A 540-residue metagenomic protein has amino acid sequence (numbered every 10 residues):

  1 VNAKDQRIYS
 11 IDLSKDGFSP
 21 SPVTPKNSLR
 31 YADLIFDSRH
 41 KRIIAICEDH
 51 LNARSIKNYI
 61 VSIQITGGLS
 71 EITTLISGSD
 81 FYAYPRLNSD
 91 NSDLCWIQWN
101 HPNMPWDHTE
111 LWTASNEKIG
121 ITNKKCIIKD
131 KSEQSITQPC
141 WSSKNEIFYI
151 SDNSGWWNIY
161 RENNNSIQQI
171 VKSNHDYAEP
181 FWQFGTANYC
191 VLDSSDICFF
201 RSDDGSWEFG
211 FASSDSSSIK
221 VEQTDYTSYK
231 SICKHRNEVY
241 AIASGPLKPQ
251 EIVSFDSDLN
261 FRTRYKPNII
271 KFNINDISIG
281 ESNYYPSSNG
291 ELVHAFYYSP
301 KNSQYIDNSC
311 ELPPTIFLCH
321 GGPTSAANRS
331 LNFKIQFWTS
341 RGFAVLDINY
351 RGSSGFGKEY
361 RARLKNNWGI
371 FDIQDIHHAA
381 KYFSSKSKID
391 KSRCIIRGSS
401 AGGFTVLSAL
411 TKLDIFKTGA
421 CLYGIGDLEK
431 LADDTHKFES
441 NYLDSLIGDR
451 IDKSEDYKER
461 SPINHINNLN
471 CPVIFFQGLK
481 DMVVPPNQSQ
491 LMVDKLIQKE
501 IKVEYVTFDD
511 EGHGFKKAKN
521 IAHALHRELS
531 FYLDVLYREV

Functional and structural regions predicted by a protein language model:
V1-Y9, P25-R30, I46-I60, I76-Y82 (+9 more regions): A flexible loop/linker signature enriched in serine peptidases of the S9 family
Q6-S10, N58-S62, I72, L94 (+9 more regions): Hydrophobic beta-strand positions in blades of beta-propellers and related beta-sheet-rich domains
D12-D16, Q64-G68, N116-I119, N163-N165 (+2 more regions): Short loop/turn segments that connect beta-strands within beta-propeller blades
S19-P25, I72-I76, T122-I128, I167-N174 (+2 more regions): Beta-propeller fold detector
S28-I43, S79-L94, K125-I150, W157-I159 (+6 more regions): Conserved beta-propeller blade repeats
A32, I46, A83, F184-N188 (+6 more regions): Non-catalytic accessory segments flanking enzyme active sites
P102, P267, K271-S392, S399 (+2 more regions): Cap/lid segment of the alpha/beta-hydrolase catalytic domain
Y350-V540: Active-site-proximal cap/loop segments of hydrolase catalytic domains
